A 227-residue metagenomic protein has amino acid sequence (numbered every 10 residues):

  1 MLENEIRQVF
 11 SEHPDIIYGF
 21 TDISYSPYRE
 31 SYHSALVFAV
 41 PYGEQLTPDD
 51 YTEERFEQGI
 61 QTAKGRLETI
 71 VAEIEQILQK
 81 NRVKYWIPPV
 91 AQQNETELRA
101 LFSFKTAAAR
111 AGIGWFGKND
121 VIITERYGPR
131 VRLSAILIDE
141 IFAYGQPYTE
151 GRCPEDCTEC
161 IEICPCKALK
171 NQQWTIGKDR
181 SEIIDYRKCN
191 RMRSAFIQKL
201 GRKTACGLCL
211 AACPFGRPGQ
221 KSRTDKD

Functional and structural regions predicted by a protein language model:
M1-A72: Non-catalytic, usually N-terminal nucleic-acid engagement modules in DNA/RNA processing proteins
A63-D227: Catalytic cores of enzyme domains
